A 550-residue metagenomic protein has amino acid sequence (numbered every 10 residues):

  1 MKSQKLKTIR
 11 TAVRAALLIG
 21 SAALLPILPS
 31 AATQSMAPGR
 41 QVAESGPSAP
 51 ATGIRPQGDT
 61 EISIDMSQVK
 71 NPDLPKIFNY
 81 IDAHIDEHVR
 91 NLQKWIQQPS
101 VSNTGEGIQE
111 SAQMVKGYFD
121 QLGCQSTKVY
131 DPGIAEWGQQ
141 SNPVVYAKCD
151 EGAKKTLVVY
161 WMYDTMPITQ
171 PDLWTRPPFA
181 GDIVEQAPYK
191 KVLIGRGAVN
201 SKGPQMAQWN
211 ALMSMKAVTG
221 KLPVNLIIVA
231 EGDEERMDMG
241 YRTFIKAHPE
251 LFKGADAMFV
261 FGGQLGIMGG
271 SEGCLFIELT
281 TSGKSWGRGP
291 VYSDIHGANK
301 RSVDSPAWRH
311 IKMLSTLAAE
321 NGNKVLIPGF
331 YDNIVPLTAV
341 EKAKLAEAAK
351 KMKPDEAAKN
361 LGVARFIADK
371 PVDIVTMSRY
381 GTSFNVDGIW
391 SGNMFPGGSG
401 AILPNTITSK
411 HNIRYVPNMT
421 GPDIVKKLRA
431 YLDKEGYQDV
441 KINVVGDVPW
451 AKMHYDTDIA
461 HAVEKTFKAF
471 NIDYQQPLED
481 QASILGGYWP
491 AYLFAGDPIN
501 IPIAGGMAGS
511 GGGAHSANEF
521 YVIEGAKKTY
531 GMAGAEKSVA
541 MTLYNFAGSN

Functional and structural regions predicted by a protein language model:
K2-P29: Gram-negative bacterial Sec-dependent N-terminal signal peptides
G39-G107, Q125, S271: N-terminal hydrophobic or amphipathic helices/low-complexity stretches enriched in small/hydrophobic/Pro/Gly
N91, V101-K155, A180, A187: A non-catalytic alpha/beta surface segment that caps or lines the substrate-entry region of metallo-dependent hydrolase
G152, L326-T406, R414-A430, D439-N550: An extended, acidic, His-containing surface patch that forms the Zn2+-binding/catalytic region of metallohydrolases
K154-I227, K528: Active-site metal-coordination/substrate-binding segment of hydrolases, especially metallo-dependent peptidases
Y163-M166, V229-D238, F261-L265, S285 (+2 more regions): Acidic, glycine-rich active-site loops and adjacent beta-strand->loop/helix elements that engage anionic groups
V192-E272, F276: Acidic/histidine-rich catalytic neighborhood of metal-dependent amide-processing enzymes
T280-P354: Polar, glycine-rich mid-to-C-terminal structural blocks that act as macromolecule-binding/assembly scaffolds
